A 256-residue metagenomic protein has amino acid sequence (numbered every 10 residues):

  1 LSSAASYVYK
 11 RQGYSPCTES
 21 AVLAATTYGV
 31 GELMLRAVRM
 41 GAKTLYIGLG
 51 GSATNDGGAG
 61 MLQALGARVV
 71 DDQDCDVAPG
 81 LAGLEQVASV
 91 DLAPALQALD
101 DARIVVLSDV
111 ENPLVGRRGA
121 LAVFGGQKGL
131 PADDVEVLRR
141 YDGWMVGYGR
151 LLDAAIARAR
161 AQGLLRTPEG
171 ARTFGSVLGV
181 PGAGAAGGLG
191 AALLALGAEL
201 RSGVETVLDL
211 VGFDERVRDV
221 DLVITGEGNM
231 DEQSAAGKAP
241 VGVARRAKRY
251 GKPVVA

Functional and structural regions predicted by a protein language model:
L1-Y9: Single conserved hydrophobic/aromatic residue that forms the stacking wall/gate of nucleotide- or nucleobase-binding
S6, Y46-G50, R103-E111, T225 (+1 more regions): Short beta-strand segments
A24-Y28, E32-L35, R39-G48, A53-R103: Glycine/threonine-rich beta-strand-loop-alpha-helix active-site module that forms ligand/phosphate-binding
V30, A53-G58, L189, M230-V243: Short glycine/serine/threonine-rich phosphate/pyrophosphate-binding segments that cradle anionic phosphate groups
D91-L107, E111-L114, G125-P168, R172: Ligand-binding beta-strand-loop-alpha-helix segment within the catalytic cores of soluble metabolic enzymes
R140-V220: Oxyanion-binding "anion nests"
D221-L222, G228-A256: C-terminal non-catalytic interaction/assembly regions of soluble proteins
